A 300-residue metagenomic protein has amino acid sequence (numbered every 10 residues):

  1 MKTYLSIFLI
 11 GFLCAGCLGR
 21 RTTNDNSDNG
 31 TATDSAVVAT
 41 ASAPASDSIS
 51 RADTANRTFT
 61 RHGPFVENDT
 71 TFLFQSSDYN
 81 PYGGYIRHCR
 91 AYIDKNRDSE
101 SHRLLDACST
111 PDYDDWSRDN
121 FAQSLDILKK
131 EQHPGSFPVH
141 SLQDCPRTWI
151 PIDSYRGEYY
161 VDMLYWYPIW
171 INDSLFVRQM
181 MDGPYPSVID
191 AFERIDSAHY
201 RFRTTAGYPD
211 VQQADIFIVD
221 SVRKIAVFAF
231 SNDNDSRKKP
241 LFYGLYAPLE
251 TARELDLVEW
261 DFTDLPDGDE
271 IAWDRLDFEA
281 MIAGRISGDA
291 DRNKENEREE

Functional and structural regions predicted by a protein language model:
K2-I10: Sec-dependent signal peptide recognition, specifically the positively charged N-region followed immediately by
A15-G16: C-terminal motif of bacterial Sec signal peptides marking the signal peptidase cleavage site
D25-R51: Post-signal peptide N-terminal segment of mature Sec-exported envelope proteins
S35, D47-S48, D53-T54, D69-T70 (+7 more regions): Coil residues (strongly favoring Ser/Thr
R103-L142: Long amphipathic alpha-helical scaffold segments
D126-M163, D277, R285, D289-N296: Tryptophan-anchored aromatic micro-motifs
Y155-F202: N-terminal glycine/threonine-rich, aromatic-flanked beta-hairpin/loop signature
K224-L276: Beta-strand-rich cores of mature extracytoplasmic or soluble domains
